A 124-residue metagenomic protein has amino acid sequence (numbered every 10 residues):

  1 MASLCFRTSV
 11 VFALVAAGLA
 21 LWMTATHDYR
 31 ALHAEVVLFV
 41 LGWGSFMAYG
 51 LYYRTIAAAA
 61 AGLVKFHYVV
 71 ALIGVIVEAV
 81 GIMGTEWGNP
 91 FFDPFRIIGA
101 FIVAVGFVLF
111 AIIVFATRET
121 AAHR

Functional and structural regions predicted by a protein language model:
M1-R124: Hydrophobic alpha-helical transmembrane segments of multi-pass integral membrane proteins
